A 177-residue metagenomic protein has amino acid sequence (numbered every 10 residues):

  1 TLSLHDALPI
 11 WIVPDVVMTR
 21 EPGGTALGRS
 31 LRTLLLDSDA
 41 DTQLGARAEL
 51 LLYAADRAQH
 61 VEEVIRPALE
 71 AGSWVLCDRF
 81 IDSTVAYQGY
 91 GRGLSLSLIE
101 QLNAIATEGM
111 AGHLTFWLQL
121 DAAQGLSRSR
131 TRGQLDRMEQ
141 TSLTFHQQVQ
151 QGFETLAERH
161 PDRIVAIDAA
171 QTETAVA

Functional and structural regions predicted by a protein language model:
T1-L8: Short, small-residue-biased leader/transition segments that mark boundaries at the very start of proteins
P9, A123-A177: NTP-dependent small-molecule kinase module
V13-P14, G109-L114, H160-R163: Short glycine-/polar-rich loops that comprise or flank the Walker A/P-loop and associated switch/sensor motifs
P14-T107: ATP-dependent small-molecule kinase phosphotransfer cores that center on conserved nucleotide phosphate-binding segments
V17, L51, L114, D136 (+1 more regions): Structural signal for short hydrophobic segments within the conserved structured cores of catalytic domains across
T19-R20, D78, W117-L118, D168-A169: Small/polar loops that bind or transfer phosphate-bearing groups
C77-R79, E100, E108-R130: Conserved phosphate-donor/acceptor-positioning beta-strand/loop module used by diverse small-molecule
